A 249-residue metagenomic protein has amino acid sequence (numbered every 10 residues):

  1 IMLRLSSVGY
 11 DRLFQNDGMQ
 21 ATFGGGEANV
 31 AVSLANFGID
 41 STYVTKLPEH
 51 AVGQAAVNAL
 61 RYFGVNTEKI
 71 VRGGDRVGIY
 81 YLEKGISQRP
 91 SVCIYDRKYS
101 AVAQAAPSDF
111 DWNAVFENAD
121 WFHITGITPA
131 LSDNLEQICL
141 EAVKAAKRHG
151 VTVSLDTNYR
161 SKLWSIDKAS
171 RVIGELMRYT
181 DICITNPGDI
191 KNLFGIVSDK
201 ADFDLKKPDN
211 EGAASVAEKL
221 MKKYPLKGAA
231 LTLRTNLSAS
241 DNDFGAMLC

Functional and structural regions predicted by a protein language model:
I1-R12: Positively charged, low-complexity intrinsically disordered leader regions
F14-G24: Short pre-catalytic strand/loop immediately N-terminal to key active-site residues, enriched for Gly-Thr
T22, N29-D40: Alpha-helix C-terminal capping segments
D40-I127: Conserved N-terminal subdomain of the carbohydrate kinase-like
K98, I127, N158-K162, G188 (+1 more regions): Active-site beta-loop-alpha junctions enriched in small/polar residues
Q137-G150, R171-Y179: Catalytic-core regions built around general acid/base machinery
A145-T152, K222-K227: A short helix->loop->beta-strand "cap" motif at the edges of active sites that frequently abuts
L163-L248: Conserved phosphate/ATP/ADP-binding segment of small-molecule kinases
